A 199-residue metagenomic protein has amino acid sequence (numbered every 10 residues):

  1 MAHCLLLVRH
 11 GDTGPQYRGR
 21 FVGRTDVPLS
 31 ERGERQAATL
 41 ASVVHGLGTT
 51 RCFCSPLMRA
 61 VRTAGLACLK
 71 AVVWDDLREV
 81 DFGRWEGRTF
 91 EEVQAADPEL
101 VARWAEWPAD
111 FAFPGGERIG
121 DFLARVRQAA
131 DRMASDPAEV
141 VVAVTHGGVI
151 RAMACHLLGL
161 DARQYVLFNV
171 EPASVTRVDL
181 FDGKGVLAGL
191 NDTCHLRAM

Functional and structural regions predicted by a protein language model:
M1-H3, W74, F82-E92, C155-M199: Acidic, low-complexity terminal tails and accessory targeting/binding regions of phosphate-metabolizing enzymes
L5, E139-G148: Generic beta-sheet signal
L6-T63, A112-R127: Loop-to-helix element that buttresses phosphate recognition and phosphoryl-transfer chemistry
T13, V149-I150: Short active-site segment of divalent metal-dependent hydrolases/proteases that encodes the spacing between
A38-V101: Phosphate-coordination/substrate-recognition cap region in phosphate-metabolizing enzymes
H45-G48, M133-V140: Glycine-rich phosphate-binding loop signature in dinucleotide/nucleotide-binding domains
S55-L57, D76, V126, V144-G148 (+1 more regions): Short, well-ordered beta-to-alpha junction loops that form the rim of enzyme active sites and present histidine/acidic
L66, A152-H156: Active-site signature of alpha/beta-hydrolase-fold catalytic machinery across serine- and Asp/Cys-nucleophile hydrolases
